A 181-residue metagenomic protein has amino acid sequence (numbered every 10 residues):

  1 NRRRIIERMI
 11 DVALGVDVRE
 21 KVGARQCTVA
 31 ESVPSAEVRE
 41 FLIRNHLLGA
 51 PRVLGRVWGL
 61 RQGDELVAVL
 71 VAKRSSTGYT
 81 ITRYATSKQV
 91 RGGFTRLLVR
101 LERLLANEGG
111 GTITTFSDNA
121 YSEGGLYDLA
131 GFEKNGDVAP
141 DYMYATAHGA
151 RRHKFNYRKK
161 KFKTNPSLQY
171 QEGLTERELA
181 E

Functional and structural regions predicted by a protein language model:
N1-R8, Y144-A147: RNase H-like two-metal-ion nuclease catalytic core shared by retroviral integrases and related mobile-element nucleases
R4, P34-A36, Y121: A generic "functional-site adjacency" signal
I5-M9, F41, R96, R100: Alpha-helical elements of Rossmann-like donor-binding domains used by nucleotide-donor carbohydrate transfer enzymes
R8, V12, V16-V53: Short amphipathic alpha-helix that is part of the acyltransferase structural core
S32, R61-Q62, A68-A180: Acyl-donor binding region in acyl/amide transferases
R56-G59: Hydrophobic beta-strand residues of extracellular immunoglobulin-like
